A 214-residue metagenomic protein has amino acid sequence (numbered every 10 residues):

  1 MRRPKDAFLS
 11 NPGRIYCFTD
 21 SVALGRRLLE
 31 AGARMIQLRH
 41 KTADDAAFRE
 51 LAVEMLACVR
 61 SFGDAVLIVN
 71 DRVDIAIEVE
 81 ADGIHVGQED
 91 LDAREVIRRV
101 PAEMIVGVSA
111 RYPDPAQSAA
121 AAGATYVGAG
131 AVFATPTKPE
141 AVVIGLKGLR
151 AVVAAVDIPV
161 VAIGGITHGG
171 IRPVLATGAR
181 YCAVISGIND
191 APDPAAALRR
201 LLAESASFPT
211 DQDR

Functional and structural regions predicted by a protein language model:
M1-A93, I97-Y126, A141-I144, A151 (+4 more regions): Conserved N-terminal beta1-alpha1 strand-loop-helix module at the mouth
A134-V142: Phosphate-binding beta-alpha-beta segment of Rossmann-like dinucleotide-binding domains, i.e., the NAD(P)
R180-V184: Acidic, Mg2+-coordinating phosphoryl-transfer loop and its flanking beta/alpha structural elements, shared across
